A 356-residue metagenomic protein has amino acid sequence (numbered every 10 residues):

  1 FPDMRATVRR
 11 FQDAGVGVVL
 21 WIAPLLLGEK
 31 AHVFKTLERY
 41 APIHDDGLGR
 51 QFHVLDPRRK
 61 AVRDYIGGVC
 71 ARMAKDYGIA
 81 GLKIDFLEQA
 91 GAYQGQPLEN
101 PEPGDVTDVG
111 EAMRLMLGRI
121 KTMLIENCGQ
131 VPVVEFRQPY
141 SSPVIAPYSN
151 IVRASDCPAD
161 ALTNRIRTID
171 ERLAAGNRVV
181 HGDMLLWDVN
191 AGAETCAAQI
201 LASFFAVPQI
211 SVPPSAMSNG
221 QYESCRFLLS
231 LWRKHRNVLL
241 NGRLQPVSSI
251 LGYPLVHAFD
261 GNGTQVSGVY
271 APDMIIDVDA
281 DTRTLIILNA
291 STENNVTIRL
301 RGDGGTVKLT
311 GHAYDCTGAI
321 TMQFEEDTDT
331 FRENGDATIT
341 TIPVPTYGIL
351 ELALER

Functional and structural regions predicted by a protein language model:
P2-R10, G17-Y77, I169-D170: Active-site-adjacent "subsite" loops/lids of carbohydrate-active enzymes
R5, R9-D13, I125, F204: Anion (oxyanion) recognition and catalysis
F11, I66, D85, V134 (+1 more regions): Conserved, mostly hydrophobic/aromatic
G15-V19, A80-K83, V131-E135: Structural preference for beta-strand elements that scaffold enzyme active sites
A23-L27, L87-Q89, R137-S141: Active-site beta-loop-alpha junctions enriched in small/polar residues
I66-P97: Active-site groove signature of glycoside hydrolases
A90-G118, C128-P132: Short acidic, glycine/proline-enriched helix-loop-strand junctions
A112-V344: Active-site-proximal substrate-binding groove within the catalytic cores of carbohydrate-active enzymes
